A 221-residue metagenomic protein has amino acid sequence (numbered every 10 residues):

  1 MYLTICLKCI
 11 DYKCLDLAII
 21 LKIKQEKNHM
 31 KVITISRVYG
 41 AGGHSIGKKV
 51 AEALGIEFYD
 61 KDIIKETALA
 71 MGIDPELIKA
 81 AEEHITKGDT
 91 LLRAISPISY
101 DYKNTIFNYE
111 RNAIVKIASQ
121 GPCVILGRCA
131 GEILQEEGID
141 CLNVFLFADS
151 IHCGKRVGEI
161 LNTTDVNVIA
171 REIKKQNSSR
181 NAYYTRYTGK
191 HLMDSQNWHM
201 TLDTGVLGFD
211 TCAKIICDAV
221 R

Functional and structural regions predicted by a protein language model:
T4-H29: Short, Lys/Arg-enriched N-terminal segments with co-localized hydrophobic residues within the first ~10-30 amino acids
I35-K48: Glycine-rich phosphate-binding P-loop
E57-A68: Short beta-strand-centered segment that lines the nucleotide-binding/catalytic pocket of NTP-utilizing
A68-P122: ATP-dependent small-molecule kinase phosphotransfer cores that center on conserved nucleotide phosphate-binding segments
I85-R93, D165-D210: Small-molecule kinase domains that catalyze NTP-dependent phosphoryl transfer to phosphate-bearing small molecules
N112, R128, E132-I133, E137 (+3 more regions): Long, contiguous binding/interaction regions
E137-I160, N167-K175: Conserved phosphate-donor/acceptor-positioning beta-strand/loop module used by diverse small-molecule
